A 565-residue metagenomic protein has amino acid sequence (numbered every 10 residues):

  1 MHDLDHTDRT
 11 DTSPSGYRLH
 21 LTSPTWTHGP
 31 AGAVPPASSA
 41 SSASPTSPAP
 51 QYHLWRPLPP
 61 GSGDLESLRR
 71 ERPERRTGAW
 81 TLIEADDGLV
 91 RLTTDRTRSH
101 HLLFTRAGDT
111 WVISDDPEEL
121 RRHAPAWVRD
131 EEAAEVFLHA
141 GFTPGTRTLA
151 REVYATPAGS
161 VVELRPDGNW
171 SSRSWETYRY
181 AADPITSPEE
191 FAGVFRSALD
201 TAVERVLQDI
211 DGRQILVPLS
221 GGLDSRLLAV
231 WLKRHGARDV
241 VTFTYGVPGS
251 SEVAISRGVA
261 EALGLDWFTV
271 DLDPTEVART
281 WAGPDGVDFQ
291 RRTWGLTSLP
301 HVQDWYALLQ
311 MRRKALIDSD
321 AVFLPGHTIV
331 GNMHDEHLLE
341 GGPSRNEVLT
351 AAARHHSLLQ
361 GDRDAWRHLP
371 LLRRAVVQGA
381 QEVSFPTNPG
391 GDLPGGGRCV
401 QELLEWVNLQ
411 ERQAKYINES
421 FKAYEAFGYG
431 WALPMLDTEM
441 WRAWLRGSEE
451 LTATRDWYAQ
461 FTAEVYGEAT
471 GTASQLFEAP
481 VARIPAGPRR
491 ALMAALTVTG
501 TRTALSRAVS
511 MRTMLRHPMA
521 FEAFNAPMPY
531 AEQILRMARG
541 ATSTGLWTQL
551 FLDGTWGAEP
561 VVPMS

Functional and structural regions predicted by a protein language model:
M1-L219, L223-T275, T542: Cysteine-centered catalytic environments shared across enzyme families
L4-G16, P24, D318, A365-S565: Adenosyl-5′-phosphate
T77-W80, D211-I215, A282-H337, R374-W431: Conserved adenosine/adenylate-binding substructure
T97, E118, T328-V330, W441: Short, glycine-/Ser/Thr-/acidic-enriched flexible segments
P157, E190, V194-A198, L223 (+11 more regions): Generic recognition of stable, solvent-exposed alpha-helical segments in well-folded globular domains
G159-V162, S220, N346-L369, V377-P389: Active-site cores of enzymes that catalyze phosphoryl transfer or operate on phosphate-rich substrates
Y180-E190, I215, V241-T244, F289-G295 (+2 more regions): Glycine- and acidic
P248-M311, H327-S357, G397-R398, L445-E449: ATP-dependent adenylate-handling ligase core
